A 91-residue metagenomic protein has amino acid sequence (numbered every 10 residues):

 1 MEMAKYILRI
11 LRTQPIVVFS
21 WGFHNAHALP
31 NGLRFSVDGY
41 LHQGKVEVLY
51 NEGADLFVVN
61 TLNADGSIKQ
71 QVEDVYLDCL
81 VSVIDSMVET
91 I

Functional and structural regions predicted by a protein language model:
M1, Y6-I10, A64-I91: Mixed-charge, Lys/Arg-enriched low-complexity segments
M1-Y40, S67: Negatively charged, low-complexity tracts enriched in Asp/Glu with abundant Ser/Thr
A28, Y50-E52: Generic beta-strand structural signal
R34, V58-N60, Q71: Ser/Thr- (and often Asn-) enriched beta-sheet segments in non-cytosolic proteins
S36-V46, A54: Polar, low-complexity loop segments and adjacent catalytic/binding residues used for recognizing and processing sugar
G53-G66: Short, surface-exposed beta-strand/strand-loop-strand elements in extracellular ectodomains
